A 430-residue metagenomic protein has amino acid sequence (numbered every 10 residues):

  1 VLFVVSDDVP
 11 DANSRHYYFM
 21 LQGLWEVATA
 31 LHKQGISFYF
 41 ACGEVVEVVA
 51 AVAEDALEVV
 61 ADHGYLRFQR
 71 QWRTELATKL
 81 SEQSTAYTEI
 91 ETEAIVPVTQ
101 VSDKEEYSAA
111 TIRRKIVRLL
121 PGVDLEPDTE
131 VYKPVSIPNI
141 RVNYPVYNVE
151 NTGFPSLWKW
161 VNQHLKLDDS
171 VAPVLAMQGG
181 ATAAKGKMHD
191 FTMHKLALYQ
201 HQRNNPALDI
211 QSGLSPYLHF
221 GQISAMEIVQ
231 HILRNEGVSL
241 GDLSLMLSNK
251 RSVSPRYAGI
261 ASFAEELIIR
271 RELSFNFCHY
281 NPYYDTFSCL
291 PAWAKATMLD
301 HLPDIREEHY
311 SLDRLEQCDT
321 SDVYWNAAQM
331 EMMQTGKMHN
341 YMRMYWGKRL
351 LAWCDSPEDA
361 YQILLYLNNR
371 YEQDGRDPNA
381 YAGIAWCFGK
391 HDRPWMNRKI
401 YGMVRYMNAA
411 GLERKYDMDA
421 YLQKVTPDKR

Functional and structural regions predicted by a protein language model:
V1-Y132, M330, R349-D359, Y366-N379: Trp/Phe/Arg-rich N-terminal binding region typifying the photolyase-homology
V4-H16, W158-D168, P291-D300: Short, charge-rich amphipathic segments
N13, E44, E91, S108 (+6 more regions): Helix N-cap and loop-to-helix transition residues
Y18-L21, F40-G43, G179-T182, D319-V323: Conserved phosphate-coordination/catalytic loops
D55-D62, I90-V101, R141-L157, R393-Y401 (+1 more regions): A short, terminal or domain-edge coil/loop segment
D62-G64, I90-T92, R113-K115, F191 (+3 more regions): Structured loops at beta-to-helix junctions and adjacent beta-edge loops in soluble globular domains
T85, K104-S288, Y416, A420-R430: Glycine/tryptophan-enriched, flexible segments
N205-D428: Active-site-proximal binding-pocket segments
